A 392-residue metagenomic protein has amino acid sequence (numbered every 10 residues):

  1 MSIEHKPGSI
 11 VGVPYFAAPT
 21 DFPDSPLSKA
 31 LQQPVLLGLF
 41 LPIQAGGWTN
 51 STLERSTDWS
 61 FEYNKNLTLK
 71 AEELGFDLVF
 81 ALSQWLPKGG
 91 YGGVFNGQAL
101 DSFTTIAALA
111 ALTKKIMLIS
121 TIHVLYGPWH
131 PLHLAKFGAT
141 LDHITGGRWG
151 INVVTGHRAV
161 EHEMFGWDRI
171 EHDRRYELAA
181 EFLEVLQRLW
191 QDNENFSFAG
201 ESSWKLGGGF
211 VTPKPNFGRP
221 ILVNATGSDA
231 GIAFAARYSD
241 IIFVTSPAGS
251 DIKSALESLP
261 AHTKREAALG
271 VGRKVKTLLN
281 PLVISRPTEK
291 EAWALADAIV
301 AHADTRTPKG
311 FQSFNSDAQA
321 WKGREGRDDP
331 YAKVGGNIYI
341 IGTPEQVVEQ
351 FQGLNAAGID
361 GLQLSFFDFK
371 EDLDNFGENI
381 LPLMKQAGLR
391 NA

Functional and structural regions predicted by a protein language model:
S2-I43, L69-E72, H172-F217, S246-A356 (+1 more regions): An alpha-helical appendage that flanks or caps ligand/catalytic pockets
S2-L112, P215-P220: N-terminal beta1-alpha1-beta2 module of alpha/beta enzyme domains
V35-L39, V79-A81, L118-T121, W149-V153 (+4 more regions): Hydrophobic faces of well-ordered beta-strands that scaffold small-molecule active sites in alpha/beta enzyme cores
L37, A71, G75, L109 (+8 more regions): Conserved, mostly hydrophobic/aromatic
G47-E62, I122-L132, D168, N216-D229 (+2 more regions): Active-site mouth loops of central-metabolism enzymes
L78-L100, S246-I252, L364-G377: Glycine-rich, proline-tolerant flexible connector loops at the mouths of alpha/beta enzymes
G92-I119, L178-A180, R265-A268, D374-A392: Alpha-helix-loop-beta-strand connector modules within alpha/beta enzyme cores
H130-E161: Hydrophobic or amphipathic alpha-helical targeting/insertion segments
